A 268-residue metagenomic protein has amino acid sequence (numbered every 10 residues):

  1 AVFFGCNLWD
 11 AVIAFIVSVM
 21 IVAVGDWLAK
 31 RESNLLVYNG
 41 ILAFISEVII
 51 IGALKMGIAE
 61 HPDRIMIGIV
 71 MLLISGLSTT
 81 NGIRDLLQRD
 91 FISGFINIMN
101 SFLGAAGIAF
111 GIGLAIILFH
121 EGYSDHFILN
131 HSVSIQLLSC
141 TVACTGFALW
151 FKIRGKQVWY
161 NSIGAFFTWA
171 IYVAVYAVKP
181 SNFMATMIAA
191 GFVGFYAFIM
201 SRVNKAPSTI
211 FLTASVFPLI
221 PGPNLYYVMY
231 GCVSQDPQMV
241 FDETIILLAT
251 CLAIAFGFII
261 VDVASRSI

Functional and structural regions predicted by a protein language model:
A1-S78, V158: Core alpha-helical transmembrane segments of integral membrane proteins
K55-Y196, V203-I268: Generic detector of multi-pass transmembrane helix bundles and their immediately adjacent loops in polytopic membrane
